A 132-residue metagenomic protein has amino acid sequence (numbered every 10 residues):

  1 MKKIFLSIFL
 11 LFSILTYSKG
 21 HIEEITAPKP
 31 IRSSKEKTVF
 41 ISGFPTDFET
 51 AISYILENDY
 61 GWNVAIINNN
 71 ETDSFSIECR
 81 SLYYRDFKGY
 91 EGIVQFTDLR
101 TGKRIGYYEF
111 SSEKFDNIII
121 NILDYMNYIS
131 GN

Functional and structural regions predicted by a protein language model:
M1-I4: Positively charged n-region of N-terminal signal peptides that target proteins for export
F9-Y17: Hydrophobic h-region of N-terminal signal peptides that target proteins for export in Gram-negative bacteria
K19-K35, D47-G61, T101-N132: C-terminal/domain-edge helix-coil "capping" segments
I41-T46, R80: Structural motif
W62-I66: Short secondary-structure junctions
I67-Y90: Short, well-ordered secondary-structure micro-motifs within conserved domains or adaptor modules
